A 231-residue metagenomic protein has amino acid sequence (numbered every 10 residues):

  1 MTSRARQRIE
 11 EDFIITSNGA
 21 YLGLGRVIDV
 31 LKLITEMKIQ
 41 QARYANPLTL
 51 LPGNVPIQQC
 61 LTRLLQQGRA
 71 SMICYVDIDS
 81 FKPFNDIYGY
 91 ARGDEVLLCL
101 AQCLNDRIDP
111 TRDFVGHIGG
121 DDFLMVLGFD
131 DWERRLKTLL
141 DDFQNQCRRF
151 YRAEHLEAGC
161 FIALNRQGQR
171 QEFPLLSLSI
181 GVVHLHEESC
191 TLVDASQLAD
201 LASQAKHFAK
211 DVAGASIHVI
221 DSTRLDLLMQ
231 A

Functional and structural regions predicted by a protein language model:
M1-E10, I15-T16, I34, C60-T62: The conserved cystathionine-beta-synthase
A20-E36: Short beta->alpha transition motifs characteristic of CBS
T35-E36, Q40-Q41, Q204, F208 (+1 more regions): C-di-GMP signaling machinery
T35-N54, P83-D86: Amphipathic HAMP/coiled-coil signal-transducing linker helices that couple sensory inputs to cytosolic output domains
N54-M72, K82-D109, G116-G120, L124 (+3 more regions): Conserved long alpha-helical elements within nucleotide-processing catalytic cores of c-di-GMP signaling and class III
M72-S80, V115, S179-V182: Active-site-flanking beta-strand signature of metal-NTP-handling nucleotidyl enzymes and homologous cyclase-like
D122-E157: Short helix/loop segment flanking the catalytic signature motif in cyclic-nucleotide metabolism enzymes
Y151-S203, S216-S222: A short glycine-enriched loop-to-beta-strand structural element that forms part of the catalytic core of nucleotide
